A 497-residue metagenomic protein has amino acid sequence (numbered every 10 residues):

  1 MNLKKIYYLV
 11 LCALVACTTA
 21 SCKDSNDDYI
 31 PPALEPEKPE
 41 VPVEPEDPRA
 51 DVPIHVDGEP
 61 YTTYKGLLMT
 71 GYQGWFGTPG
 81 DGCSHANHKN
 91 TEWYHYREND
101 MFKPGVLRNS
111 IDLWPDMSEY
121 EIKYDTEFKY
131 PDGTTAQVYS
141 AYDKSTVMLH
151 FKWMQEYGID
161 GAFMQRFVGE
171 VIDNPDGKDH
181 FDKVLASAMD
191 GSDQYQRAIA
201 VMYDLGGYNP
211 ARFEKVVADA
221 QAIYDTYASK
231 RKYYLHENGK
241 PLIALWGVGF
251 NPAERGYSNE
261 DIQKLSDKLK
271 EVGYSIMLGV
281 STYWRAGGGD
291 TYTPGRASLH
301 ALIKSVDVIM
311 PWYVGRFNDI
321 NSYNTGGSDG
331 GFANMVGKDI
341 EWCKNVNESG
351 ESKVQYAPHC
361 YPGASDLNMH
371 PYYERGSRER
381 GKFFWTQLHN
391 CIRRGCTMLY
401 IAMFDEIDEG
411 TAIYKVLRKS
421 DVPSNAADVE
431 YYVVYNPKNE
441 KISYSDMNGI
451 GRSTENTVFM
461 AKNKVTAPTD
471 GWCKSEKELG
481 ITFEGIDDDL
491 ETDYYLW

Functional and structural regions predicted by a protein language model:
M1-A20: Sec-dependent bacterial lipoprotein signal peptides
K4-K5, K23, T457, K462: Basic side chains
Y8-L9, P39, E409: Short amphipathic alpha-helical "recognition" segments used for binding
C17-D51: Bacterial Sec-dependent N-terminal signal peptides
P42-W497: Glycan-processing catalytic domains of CAZymes
